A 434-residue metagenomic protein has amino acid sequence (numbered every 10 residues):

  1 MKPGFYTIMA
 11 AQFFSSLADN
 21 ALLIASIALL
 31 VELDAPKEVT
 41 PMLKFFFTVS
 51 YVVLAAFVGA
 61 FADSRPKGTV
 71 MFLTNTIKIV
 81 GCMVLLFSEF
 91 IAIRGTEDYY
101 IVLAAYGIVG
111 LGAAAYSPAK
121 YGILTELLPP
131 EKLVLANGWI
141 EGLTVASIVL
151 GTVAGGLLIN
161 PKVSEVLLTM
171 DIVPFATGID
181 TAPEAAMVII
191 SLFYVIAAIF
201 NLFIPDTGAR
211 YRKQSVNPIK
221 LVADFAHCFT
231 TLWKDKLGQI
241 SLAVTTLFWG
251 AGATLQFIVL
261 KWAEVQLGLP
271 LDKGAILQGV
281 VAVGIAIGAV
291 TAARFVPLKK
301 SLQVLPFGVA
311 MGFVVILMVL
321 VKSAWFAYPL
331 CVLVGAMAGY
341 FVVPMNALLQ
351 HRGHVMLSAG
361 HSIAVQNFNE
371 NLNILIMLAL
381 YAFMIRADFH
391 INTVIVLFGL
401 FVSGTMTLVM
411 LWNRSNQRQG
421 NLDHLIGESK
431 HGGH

Functional and structural regions predicted by a protein language model:
M1-Y6, D206-L242, K430-H431: Juxtamembrane intracellular "pre-TM" segments in multi-pass secondary transporters
Y6-L23, L43-G81, I101-N160, I240 (+4 more regions): Substrate-agnostic recognition of the 12-TM MFS/MFS-like secondary transporter fold
A21, A25, V163-A176, D180-V188 (+3 more regions): A single, central transmembrane helix in multi-pass transporters
A25-D34, L86-R94, L150-I190, V265-Q266 (+1 more regions): Transmembrane alpha-helix termini and helix-breaking/packing motifs in multi-pass membrane transporters
S64-I79, R294-A310: Cytoplasmic membrane-interface "Motif A"-like loop-to-helix N-cap segments of 12-TM Major Facilitator Superfamily
T76-T96, V309-S323: C-terminal ends and interior cores of transmembrane alpha-helices in multi-pass membrane transporters/permeases
G122, E126, I179-P183, M187-N217 (+1 more regions): Helix-loop junctions on the cytosolic side of multi-pass membrane transporters, especially the intracellular loop
L302-V342: C-terminal transmembrane helical hairpin of 12-TM major facilitator-type secondary transporters
